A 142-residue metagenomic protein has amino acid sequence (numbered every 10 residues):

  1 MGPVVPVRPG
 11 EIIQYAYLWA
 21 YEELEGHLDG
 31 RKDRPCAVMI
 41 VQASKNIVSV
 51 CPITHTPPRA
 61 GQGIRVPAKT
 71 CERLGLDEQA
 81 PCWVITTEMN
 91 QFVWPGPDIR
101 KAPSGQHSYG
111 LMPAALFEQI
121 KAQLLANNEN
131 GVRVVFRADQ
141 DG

Functional and structural regions predicted by a protein language model:
M1-G2, E25: A structural connector/turn signal
V5, T70-G142: C-terminal terminal-subdomain/extension
V7, R34-P35: Proline-centered helix-kink/hinge sites
E25-D33, M39-L74: Compact nucleic-acid interaction/catalytic patches
